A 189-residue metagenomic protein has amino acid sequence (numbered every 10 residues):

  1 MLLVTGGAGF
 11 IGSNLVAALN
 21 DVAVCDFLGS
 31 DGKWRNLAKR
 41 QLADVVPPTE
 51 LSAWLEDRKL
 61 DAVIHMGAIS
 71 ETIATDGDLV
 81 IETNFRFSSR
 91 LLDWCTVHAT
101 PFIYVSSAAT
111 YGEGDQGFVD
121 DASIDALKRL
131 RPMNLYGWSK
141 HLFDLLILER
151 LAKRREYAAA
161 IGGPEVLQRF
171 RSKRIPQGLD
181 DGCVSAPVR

Functional and structural regions predicted by a protein language model:
M1-A62: N-terminal Rossmann/SDR dinucleotide-binding element
T5, C25, V63-G67, F102-A108 (+2 more regions): SDR active-site strand-loop-helix element
N14, A18, W94, L146: Rossmann-fold NAD(P)-dependent oxidoreductase module
S30, T110-Y111, V166-R169: Conserved sequence/active-site signature of Rossmann-fold short-chain dehydrogenase/reductase
K39, P48-T83, G112: NAD(P)H-binding glycine-rich loop region in Rossmannoid oxidoreductase-like domains and their noncatalytic homologs
E82, R86, R90, V97 (+1 more regions): Catalytic helix-loop patch of NAD(P)-dependent Rossmann-fold dehydrogenases
H141, R154-R155, V166-G182, R189: Glycine/proline-rich active-site loop of Rossmann-fold NAD(P)-dependent oxidoreductases
